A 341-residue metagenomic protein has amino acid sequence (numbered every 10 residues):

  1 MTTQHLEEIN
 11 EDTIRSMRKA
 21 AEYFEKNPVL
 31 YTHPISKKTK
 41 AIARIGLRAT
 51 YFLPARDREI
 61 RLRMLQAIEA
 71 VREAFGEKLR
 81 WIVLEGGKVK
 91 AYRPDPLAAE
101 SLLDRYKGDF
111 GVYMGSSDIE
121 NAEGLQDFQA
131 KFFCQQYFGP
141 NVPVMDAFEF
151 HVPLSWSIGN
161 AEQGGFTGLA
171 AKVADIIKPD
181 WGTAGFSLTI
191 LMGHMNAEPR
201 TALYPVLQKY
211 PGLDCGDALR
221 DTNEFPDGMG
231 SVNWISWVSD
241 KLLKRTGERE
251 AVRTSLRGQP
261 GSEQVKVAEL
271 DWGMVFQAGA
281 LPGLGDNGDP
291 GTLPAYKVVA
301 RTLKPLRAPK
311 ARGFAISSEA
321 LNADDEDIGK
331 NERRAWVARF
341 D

Functional and structural regions predicted by a protein language model:
T2-K78, M192-D341: C-terminal interaction module
E73-P205: Internal, hydrophobic cores of structured domains that mediate oligomerization or house catalytic pockets within large
